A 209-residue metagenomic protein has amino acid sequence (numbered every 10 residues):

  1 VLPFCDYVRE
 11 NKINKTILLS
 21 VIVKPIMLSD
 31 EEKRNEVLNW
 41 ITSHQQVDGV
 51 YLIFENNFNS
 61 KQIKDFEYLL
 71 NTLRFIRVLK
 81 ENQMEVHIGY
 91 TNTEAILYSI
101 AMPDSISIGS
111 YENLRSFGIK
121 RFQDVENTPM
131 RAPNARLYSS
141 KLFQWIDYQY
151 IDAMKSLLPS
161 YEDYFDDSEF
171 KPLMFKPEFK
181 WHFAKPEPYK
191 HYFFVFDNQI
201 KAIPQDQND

Functional and structural regions predicted by a protein language model:
V1-N39, Q46-V50, F54-K61: Active-site beta->alpha loop and helix N-cap motifs at the rims of alpha/beta catalytic domains
L2-Y7, N35-W40, L70-E81, L97: Alpha-helical scaffolding segments of alpha/beta enzyme cores, especially the outer helices of TIM-barrel or partial
K12-S20, R74-I88: Short beta-strand/loop segments at the ligand-binding rim of alpha/beta enzyme cores
R34-N71, A101, R115-P133: Glycine/Thr-rich beta-alpha phosphate-binding loop at enzyme active sites
N92-S105: Catalytic cores of alpha/beta
P103-L114: Short hydrophobic/aromatic-enriched beta-strand-loop microsegments
R115-E162: A recognition module on extended beta-rich or small alphabeta surfaces enriched in W/G with H and D/E
Y161-D209: C-terminal extensions of enzymes
